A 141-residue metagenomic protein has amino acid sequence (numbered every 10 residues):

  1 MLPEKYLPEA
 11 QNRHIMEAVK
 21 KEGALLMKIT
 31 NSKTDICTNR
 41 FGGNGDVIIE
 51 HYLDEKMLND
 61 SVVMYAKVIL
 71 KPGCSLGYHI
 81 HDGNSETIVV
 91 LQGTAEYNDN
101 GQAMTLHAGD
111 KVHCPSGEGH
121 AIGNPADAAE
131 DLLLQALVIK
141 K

Functional and structural regions predicted by a protein language model:
Y6, Q11-V62: A short, N-terminal "cap"/entry segment at the start of jelly-roll beta-barrel domains of the cupin/DSBH fold
A66-H81: Conserved short histidine dyad/triad with adjacent acidic residue
K67, T87, Q102-T105: Short, surface-exposed secondary-structure edge patches
P72, G83-N84, Q102, E118-G119: A generic "binding-loop/recognition-motif" signal
S75-G77, E96, V112, G117-I122: Histidine-centered metal-chelating micro-motifs
G83-S85, V89-A95: Glycine- and acidic-residue-biased ligand/ion/polar-headgroup-sensing regions
Q102-S116: Short acidic-glycine-tyrosine-enriched beta hairpin
S116-K141: Ligand-binding loop in jelly-roll beta-barrel domains
